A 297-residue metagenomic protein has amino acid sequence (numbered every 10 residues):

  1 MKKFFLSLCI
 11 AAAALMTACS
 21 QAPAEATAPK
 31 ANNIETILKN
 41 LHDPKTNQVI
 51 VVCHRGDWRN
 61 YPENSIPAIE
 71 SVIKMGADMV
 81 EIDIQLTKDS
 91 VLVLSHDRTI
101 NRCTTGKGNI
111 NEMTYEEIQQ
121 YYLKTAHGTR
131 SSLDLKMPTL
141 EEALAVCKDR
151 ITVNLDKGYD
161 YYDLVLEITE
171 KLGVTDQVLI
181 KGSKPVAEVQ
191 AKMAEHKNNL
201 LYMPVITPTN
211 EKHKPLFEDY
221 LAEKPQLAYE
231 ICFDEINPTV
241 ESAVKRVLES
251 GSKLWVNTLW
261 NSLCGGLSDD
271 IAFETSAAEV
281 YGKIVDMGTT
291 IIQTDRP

Functional and structural regions predicted by a protein language model:
M1-F4: Positively charged n-region of N-terminal signal peptides that target proteins for export
L6-S7, R59: General helical structural elements
S7-M16: Bacterial N-terminal signal peptides
C19-P297: Phosphate-group recognition and catalysis centered on beta-loop-alpha active-site segments
